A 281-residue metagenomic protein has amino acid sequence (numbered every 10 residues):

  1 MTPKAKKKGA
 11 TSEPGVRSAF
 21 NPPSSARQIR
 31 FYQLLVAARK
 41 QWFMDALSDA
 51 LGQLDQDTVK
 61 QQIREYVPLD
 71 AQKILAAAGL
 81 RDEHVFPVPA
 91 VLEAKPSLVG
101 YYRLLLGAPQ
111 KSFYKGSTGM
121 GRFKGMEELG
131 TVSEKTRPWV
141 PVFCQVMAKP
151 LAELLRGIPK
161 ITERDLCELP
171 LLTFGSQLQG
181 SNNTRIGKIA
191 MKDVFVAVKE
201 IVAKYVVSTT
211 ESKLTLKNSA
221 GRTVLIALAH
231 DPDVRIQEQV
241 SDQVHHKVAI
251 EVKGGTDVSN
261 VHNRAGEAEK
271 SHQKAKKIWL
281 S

Functional and structural regions predicted by a protein language model:
M1-R164: Nuclease-adjacent, charged terminal/linker segments that flank catalytic cores
I29, G187-M191, A275-W279: Noncatalytic linker/hinge segments flanking ATPase motor cores
W139-P150, F174-T184, A268: Charged, low-complexity, helix-prone segments enriched in Lys/Glu/Asp/Gln
G157-E163, V196-E200, S259-V261, A265: Short acidic/polar alpha-helix capping motifs at helix-coil junctions
P159-C167, R235-V240: Short, functional N-terminal and low-complexity linear motifs
L166-Q179, H246-E251: Glycine-rich, often proline-containing surface loops adjacent to acidic residues and nearby aromatics that form
F174-G221: Acidic-basic catalytic patches of nuclease active cores, encompassing PD-(D/E)XK and other metal-cofactor nuclease
V206-S281: Catalytic core segments in nucleotide and nucleic-acid processing enzymes
